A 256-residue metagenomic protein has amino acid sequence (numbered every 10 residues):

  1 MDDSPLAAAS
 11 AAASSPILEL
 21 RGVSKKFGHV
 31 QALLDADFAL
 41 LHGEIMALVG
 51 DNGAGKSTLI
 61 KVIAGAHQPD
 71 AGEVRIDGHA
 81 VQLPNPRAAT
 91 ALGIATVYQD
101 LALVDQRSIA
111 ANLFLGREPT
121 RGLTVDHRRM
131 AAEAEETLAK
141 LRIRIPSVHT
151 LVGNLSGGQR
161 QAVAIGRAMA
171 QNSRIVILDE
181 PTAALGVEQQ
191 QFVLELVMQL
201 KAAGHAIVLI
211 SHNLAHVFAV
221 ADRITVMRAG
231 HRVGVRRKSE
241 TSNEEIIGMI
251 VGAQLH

Functional and structural regions predicted by a protein language model:
D2-H256: Glycine-rich phosphate-binding loops of nucleotide-dependent enzymes
